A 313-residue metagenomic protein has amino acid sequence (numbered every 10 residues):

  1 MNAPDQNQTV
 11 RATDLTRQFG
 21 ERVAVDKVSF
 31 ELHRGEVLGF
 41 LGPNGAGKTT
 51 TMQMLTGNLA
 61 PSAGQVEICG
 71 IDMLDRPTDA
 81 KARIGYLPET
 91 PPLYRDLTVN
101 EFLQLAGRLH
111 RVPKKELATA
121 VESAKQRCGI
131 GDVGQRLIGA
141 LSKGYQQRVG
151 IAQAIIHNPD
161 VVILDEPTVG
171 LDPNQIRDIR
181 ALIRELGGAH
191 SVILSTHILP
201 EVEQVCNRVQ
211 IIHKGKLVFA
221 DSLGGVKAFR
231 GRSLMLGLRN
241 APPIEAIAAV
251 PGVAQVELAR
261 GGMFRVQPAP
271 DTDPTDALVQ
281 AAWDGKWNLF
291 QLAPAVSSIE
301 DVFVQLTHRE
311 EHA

Functional and structural regions predicted by a protein language model:
N2-P4, P270-A313: C-terminal coupling/interaction segments
N7-A12, R17-H213, F219: ABC transporter nucleotide-binding domains
R34, D132, N240, P268-P270 (+1 more regions): Non-catalytic surface loops within mature trypsin-like serine protease
G129, G252-E257, N288-A293: A short linear hydrophobic-aromatic micro-motif
D178-A269: ABC transporter nucleotide-binding domain
